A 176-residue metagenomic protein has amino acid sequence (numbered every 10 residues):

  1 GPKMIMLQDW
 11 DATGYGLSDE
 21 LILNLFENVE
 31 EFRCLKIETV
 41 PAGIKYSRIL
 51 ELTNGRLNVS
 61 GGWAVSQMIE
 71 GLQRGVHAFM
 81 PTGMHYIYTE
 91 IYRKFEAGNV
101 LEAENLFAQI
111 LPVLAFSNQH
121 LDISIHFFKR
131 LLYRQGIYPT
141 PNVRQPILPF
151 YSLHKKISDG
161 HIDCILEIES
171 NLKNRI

Functional and structural regions predicted by a protein language model:
K3, W10-L121: Catalytic alpha/beta core domains of metabolic enzymes, predominantly
L72, L111-P146: Conserved short secondary-structure transition element at the edge of the structured enzyme core that lines
K94, L106, V113-F116, L131-R134 (+1 more regions): Residues that form generic nucleotide/phosphate-binding pockets
G98-V100, Q119, L131-L132, K155-G160: Short alpha-helix boundary/capping motifs
I137-I176: Flexible C-terminal active-site loop/helix
